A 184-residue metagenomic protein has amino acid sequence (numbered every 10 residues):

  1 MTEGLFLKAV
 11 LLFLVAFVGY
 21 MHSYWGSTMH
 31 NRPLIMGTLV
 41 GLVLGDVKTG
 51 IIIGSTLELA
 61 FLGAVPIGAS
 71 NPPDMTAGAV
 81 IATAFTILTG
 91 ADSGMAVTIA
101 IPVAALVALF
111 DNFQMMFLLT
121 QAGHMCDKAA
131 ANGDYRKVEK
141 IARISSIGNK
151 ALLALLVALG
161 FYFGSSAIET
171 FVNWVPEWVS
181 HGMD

Functional and structural regions predicted by a protein language model:
M1-P72, T76: Hydrophobic transmembrane alpha-helices
T2-K8, V15-V18, P72-A91, A129-K137 (+1 more regions): Transmembrane alpha-helical segments and their short flanking loops that form helix-hairpins/helix-helix interfaces
V15, H22-S27, L57-F61, S93-A100 (+2 more regions): Aromatic-residue detector
L44-I52, G90-V103, A131-R136: Hydrophobic alpha-helical transmembrane segments
S55, L59-C126: Hydrophobic, small-residue-rich transmembrane alpha-helices and their short perimembrane loops in multi-pass membrane
T98-H181: Helix-loop-helix junctions within the multi-pass membrane cores of secondary transporters/permeases
